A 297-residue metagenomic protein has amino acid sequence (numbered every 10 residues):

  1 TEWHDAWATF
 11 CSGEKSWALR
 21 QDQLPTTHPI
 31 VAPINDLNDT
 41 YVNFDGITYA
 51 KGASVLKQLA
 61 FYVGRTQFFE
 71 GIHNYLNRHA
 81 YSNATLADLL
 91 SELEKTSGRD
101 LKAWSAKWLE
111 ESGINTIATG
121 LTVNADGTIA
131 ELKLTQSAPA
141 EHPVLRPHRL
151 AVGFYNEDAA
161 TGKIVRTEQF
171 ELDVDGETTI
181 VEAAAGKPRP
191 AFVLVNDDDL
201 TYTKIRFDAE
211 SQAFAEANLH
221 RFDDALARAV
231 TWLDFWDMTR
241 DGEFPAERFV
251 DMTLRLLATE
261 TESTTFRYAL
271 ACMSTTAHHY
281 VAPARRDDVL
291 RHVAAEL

Functional and structural regions predicted by a protein language model:
T1-E141, Y268, C272-T275, A282-E296: Hydrophobic alpha-helical and helix-loop surface patches within well-folded domains that function as non-catalytic
K15-W17, G46, D126-E131, H142-V144 (+2 more regions): Long, ordered, helix-rich scaffold segments
D22, G52, V174-G176, G242: Glycine-centered flexibility motif
N35-F44, T85, V174-G176, D208 (+2 more regions): Intrinsic-disorder/low-complexity, polar/charged segments
D36, A138, D158, D199 (+1 more regions): Short loop/turn segments at secondary-structure transitions that flank enzyme active sites
A53, G153-E157, A215-N218: Short, surface-exposed linear patches
L101-K102, S112-N196: Beta-strand-rich binding/interaction modules
